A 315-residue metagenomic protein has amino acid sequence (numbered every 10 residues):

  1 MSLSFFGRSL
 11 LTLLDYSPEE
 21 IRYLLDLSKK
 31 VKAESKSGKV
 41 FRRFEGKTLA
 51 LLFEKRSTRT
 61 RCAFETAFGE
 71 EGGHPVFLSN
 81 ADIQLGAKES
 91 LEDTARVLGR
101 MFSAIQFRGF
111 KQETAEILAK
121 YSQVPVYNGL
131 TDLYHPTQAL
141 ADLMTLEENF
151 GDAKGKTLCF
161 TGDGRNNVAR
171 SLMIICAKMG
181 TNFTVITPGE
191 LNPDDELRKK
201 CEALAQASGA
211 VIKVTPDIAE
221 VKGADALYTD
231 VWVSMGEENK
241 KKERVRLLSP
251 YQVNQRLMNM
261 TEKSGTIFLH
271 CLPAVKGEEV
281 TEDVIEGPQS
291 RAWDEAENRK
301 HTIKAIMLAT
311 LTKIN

Functional and structural regions predicted by a protein language model:
M1-C62, T66: Positively charged, low-complexity intrinsically disordered leader regions
T48-M101: Active-site cofactor/substrate anionic-group-binding motifs, chiefly glycine- and Lys/Arg-rich phosphate-binding loops
E54-T66, E148-T229: Glycine-rich phosphate/diphosphate-binding loop of Rossmann-like nucleotide-binding domains
R96, S103-I175, H270: Anion-binding alpha/beta catalytic cores of soluble intermediary-metabolism enzymes, centered on
T114-T131, N239-T261, G287-Q289: A short, gly/pro- and small-residue-rich
E202-E282: Rossmann-like adenosine-cofactor binding region
G265-T266, C271-N315: Adenosine-phosphate binding glycine-rich loop
